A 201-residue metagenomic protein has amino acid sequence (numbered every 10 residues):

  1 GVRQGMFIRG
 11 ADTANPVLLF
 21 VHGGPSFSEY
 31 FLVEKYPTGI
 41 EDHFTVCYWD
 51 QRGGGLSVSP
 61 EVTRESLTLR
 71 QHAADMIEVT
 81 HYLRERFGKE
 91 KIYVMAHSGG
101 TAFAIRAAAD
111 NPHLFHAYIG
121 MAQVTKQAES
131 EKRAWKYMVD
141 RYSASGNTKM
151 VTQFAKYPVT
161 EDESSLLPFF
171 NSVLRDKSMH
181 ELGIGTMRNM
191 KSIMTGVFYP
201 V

Functional and structural regions predicted by a protein language model:
N15-G24: Short beta-strand element of the alpha/beta-hydrolase
P25-P37: The serine-hydrolase catalytic nucleophile loop
Y30-F31, G53-L67: Glycine-rich "HGGG/HGxG" loop immediately N-terminal to the catalytic nucleophile of the alpha/beta-hydrolase
I40-S59: Conserved alpha/beta-hydrolase
Q71-K91: Conserved acidic catalytic loop of the alpha/beta-hydrolase fold
K89-E129: Conserved hydrolase catalytic core segment
H113-E161: A catalytic-pocket lid/entrance helix-loop region that shapes and gates access to the active site across common
D140-R141, S145-V201: Alpha/beta-hydrolase
